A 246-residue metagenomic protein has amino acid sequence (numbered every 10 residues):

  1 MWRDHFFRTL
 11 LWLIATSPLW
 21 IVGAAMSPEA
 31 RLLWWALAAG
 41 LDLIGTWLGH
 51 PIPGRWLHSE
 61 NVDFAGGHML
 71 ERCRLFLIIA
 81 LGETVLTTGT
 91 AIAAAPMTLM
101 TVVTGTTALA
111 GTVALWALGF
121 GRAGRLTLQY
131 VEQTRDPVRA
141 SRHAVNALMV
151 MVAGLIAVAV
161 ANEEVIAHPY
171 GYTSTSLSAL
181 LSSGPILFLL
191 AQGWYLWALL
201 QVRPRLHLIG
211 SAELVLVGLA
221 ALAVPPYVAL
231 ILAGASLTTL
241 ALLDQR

Functional and structural regions predicted by a protein language model:
M1-E29, L37-G210, L216-V217, T239-L240: Predominantly late transmembrane helices and immediately cytosolic-facing juxtamembrane segments
E29-L32, V224-A235: Loop-to-transmembrane alpha-helix initiation sites
E213-P225: Final/C-terminal transmembrane alpha-helix of multipass membrane proteins
A233-R246: C-terminal, well-folded lobe of enzymatic/effector domains
